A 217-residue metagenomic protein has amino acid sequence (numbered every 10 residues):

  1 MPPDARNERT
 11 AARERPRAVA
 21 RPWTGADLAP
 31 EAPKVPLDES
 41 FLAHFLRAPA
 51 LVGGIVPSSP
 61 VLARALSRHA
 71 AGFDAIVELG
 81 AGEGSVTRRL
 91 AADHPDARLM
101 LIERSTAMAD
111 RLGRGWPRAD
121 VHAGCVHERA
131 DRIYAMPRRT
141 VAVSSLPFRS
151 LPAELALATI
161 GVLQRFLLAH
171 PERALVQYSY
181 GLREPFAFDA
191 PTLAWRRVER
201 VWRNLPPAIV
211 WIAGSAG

Functional and structural regions predicted by a protein language model:
P2-A71: S-adenosyl-L-methionine
F73-G82: Conserved class I S-adenosyl-L-methionine
G84-R88: Glycine-rich SAM-binding Motif I of class I
S105: Conserved SAM/SAH-binding beta-strand->alpha-helix loop
A109-Y134: S-adenosyl-L-methionine
S150-V162: A short, conserved alpha-helix within the catalytic core of class I
A169-Y180: Conserved beta-strand signature within the Rossmann-like core of class I S-adenosyl-L-methionine
R183-G217: Active-site capping/gating segments
